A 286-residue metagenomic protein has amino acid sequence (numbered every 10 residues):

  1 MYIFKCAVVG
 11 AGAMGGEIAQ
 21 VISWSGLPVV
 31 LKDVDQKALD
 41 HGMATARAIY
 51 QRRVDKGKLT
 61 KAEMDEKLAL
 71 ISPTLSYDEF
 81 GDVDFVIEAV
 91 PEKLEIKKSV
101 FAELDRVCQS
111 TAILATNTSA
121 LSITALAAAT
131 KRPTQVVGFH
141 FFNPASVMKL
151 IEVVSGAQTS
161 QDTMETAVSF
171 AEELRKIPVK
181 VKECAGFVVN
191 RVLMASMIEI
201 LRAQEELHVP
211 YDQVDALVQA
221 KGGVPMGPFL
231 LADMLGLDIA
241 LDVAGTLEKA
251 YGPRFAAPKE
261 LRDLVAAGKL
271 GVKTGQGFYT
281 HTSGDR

Functional and structural regions predicted by a protein language model:
M1-R286: N-terminal glycine-rich phosphate-binding loop for ADP-containing cofactors
